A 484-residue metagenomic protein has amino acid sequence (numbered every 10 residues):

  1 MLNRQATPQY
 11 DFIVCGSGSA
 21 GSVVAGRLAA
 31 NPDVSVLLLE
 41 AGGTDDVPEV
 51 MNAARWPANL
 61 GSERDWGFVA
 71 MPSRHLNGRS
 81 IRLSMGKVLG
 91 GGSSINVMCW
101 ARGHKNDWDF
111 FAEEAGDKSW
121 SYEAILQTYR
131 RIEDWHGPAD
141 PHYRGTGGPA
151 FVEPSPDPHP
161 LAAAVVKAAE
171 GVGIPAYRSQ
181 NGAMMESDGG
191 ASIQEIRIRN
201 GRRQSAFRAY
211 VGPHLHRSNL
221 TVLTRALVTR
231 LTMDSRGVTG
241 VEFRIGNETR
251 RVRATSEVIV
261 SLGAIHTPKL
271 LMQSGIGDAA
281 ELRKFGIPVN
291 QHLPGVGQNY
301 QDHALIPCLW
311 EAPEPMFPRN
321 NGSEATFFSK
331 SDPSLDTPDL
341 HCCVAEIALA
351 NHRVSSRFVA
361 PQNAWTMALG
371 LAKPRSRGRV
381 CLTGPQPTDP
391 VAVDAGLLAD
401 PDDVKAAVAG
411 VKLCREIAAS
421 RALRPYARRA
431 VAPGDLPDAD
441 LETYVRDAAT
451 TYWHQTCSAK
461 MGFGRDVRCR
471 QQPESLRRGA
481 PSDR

Functional and structural regions predicted by a protein language model:
M1-R484: N-terminal redox-cofactor-binding region of secreted/periplasmic oxidoreductases
